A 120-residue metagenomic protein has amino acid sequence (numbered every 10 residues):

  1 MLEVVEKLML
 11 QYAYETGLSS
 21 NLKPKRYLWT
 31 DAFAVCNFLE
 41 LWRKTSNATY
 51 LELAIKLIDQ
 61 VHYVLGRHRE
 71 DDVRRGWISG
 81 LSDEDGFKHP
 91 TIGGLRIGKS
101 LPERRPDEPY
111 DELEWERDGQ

Functional and structural regions predicted by a protein language model:
M1-Q120: Glycan-recognition and catalytic cores of secretory/periplasmic carbohydrate-active enzymes
